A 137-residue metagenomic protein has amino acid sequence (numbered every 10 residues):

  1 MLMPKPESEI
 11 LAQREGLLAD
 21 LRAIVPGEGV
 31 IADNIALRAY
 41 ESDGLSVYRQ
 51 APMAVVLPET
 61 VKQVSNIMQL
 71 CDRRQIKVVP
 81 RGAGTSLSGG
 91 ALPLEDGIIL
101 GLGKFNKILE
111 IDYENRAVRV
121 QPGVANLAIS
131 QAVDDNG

Functional and structural regions predicted by a protein language model:
M1-G44, R73-K77: N-terminal accessory segments
L21, S46-V78, D96, L102-G137: N-terminal glycine-rich flavin-associated loop
D33, R81, G101-G103: Generic beta-strand/beta-sheet core signal
R38-Y40, L100-G103: Short hydrophobic/aromatic-rich motifs at helix boundaries and adjacent loops
